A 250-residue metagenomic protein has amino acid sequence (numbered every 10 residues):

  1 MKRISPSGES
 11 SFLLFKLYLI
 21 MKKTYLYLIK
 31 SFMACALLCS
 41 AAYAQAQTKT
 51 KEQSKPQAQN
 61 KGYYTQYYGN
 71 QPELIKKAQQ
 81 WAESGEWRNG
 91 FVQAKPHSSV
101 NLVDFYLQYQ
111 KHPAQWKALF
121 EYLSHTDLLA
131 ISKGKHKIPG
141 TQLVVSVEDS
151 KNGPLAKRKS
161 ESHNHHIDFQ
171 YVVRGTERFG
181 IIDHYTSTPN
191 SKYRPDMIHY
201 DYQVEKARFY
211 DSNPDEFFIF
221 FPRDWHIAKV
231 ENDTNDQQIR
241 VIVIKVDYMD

Functional and structural regions predicted by a protein language model:
M1-Q66: Bacterial Sec-dependent N-terminal signal peptides
T50-K61, Y67, I75-S146, K157: A short, N-terminal "cap"/entry segment at the start of jelly-roll beta-barrel domains of the cupin/DSBH fold
D127-S191: Mid-length scaffold segments of soluble, non-membrane domains
D149, D183, P222, K245-Y248: Short, structured patches in soluble enzyme cores that scaffold and shape functional sites
E161-H163, N235-Q238: A generic structural micro-feature
T176-S212: A short beta-strand-loop-beta hairpin characteristic of the jelly-roll/cupin
D211-E231: Conserved metal-binding segment of the jelly-roll/cupin
F217-F218, D236-D250: A short hydrophobic beta-strand segment most commonly corresponding to one strand of the jelly-roll/cupin
